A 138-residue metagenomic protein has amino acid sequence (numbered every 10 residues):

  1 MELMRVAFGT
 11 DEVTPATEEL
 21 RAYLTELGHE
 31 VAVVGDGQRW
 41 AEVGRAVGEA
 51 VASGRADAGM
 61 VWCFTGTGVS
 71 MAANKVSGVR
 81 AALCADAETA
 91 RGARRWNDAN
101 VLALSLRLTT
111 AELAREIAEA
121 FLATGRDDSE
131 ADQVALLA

Functional and structural regions predicted by a protein language model:
E2-V6: Extreme N-terminal starter segment of soluble prokaryotic enzymes
A7-G9, V13-A16, L20, A87-A138: C-terminal binding/interaction regions
L20-R21, A73: Hydrophobic residues within alpha-helices that form the first helical element adjacent to the glycine-rich loop
R21-E30, G78: Short helix-loop-beta junction
L27, A50, G54, V76 (+2 more regions): Change "in soluble alpha/beta enzymes" to "in soluble alpha/beta proteins
E30-A41: A short beta-strand-loop structural module common to alpha/beta enzyme folds
V43-T67, M71-A72: Short, structured active-site "lid" loops
V61-R107: Mid-chain, well-packed structural core segment of small domains
